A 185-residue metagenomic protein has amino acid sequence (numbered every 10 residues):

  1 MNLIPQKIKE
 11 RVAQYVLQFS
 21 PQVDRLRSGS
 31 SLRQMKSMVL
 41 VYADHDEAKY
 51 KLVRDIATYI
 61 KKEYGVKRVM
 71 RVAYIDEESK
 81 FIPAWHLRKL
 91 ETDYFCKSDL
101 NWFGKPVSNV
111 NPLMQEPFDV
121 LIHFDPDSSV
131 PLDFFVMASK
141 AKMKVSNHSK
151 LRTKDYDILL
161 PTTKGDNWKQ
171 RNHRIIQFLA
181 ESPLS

Functional and structural regions predicted by a protein language model:
M1-K7, T153-S185: Active-site-proximal region of nucleotide-activated glycan assembly enzymes, centered on histidine/acidic-rich loops
N2-S37, E47-K51: Short N-terminal or domain-adjacent regulatory/targeting segments
L40-A43, V72-Y74: Short hydrophobic segments within beta-strands
D44-A48, S128-V130: Gly/Ser/Thr-rich loops at beta-strand to alpha-helix junctions that form or flank small-molecule/cofactor-binding
D46-G65: Histidine-anchored nucleotide/phosphate-binding helix
A48-K49, E77-I82, T153-K154: Short, charged/polar "capping" segments at the starts of alpha-helices and the immediately preceding loops
K61-M114: Conserved nucleotide-cofactor-binding alpha/beta core module
Y94-T163: Active-site and donor-binding regions of nucleotide-sugar-utilizing enzymes
